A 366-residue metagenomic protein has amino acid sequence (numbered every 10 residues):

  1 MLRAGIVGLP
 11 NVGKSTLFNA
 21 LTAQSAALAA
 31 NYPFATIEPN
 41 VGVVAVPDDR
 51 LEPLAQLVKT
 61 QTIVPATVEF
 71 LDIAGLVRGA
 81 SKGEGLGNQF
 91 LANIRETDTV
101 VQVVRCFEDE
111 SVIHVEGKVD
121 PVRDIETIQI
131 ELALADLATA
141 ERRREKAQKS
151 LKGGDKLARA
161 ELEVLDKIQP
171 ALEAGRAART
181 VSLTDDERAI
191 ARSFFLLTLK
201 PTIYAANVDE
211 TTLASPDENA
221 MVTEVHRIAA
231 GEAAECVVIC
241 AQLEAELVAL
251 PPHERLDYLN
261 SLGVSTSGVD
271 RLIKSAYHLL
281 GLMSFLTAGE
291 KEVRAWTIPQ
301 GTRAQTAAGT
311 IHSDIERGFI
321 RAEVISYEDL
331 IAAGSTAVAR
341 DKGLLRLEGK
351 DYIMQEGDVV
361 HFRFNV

Functional and structural regions predicted by a protein language model:
M1-I113, V122, E141-R142, A147: Conserved G1/Walker A P-loop phosphate-binding module
L2-V7, V12, F18, K146-Q355 (+1 more regions): C-terminal-of-GTPase-core extension/linker across diverse P-loop GTPases
Q24, R50-L51, G75-V77, R105-S111 (+5 more regions): Conserved nucleotide-binding/hydrolysis micro-motifs of P-loop NTPases
T36, G85, Q89, L132 (+4 more regions): Alpha-helical initiation/capping and key positions within long helical/coiled-coil segments
G75-K82, G117-L132, L151-L157, L213-D217 (+1 more regions): Flexible beta-alpha connector loops of hexameric P-loop NTPases
L91, A133-L137, E141, V237 (+2 more regions): Short amphipathic alpha-helical segments with heptad-repeat character
R95, T99-Q102, F107-A135, T139-R142 (+3 more regions): Switch/coupling subdomain of P-loop NTPase systems
